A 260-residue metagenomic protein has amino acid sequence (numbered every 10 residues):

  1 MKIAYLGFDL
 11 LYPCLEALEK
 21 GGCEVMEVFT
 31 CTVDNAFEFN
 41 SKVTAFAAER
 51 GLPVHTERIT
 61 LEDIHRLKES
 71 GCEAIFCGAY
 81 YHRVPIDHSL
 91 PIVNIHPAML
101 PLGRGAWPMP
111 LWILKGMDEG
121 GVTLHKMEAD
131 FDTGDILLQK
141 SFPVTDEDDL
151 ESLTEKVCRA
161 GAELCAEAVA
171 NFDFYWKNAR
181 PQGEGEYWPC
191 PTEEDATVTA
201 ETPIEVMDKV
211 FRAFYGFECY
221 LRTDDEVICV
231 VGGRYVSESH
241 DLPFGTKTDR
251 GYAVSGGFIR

Functional and structural regions predicted by a protein language model:
M1-E226, Y235-S239, K247-I259: One-carbon transfer enzymes
